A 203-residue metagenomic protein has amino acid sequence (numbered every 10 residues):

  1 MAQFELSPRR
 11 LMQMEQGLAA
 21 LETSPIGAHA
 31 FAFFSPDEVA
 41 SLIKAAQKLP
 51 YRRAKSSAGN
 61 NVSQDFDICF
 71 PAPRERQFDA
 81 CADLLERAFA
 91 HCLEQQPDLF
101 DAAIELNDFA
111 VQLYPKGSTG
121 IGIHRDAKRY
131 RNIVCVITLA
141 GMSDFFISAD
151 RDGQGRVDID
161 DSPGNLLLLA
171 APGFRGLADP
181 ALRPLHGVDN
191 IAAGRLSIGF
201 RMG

Functional and structural regions predicted by a protein language model:
F4-L99: Non-heme Fe(II)/2-oxoglutarate
L6, E105, R131, L139 (+2 more regions): A short, structural micro-pattern
A20-E22, D101, A127, V136 (+2 more regions): A general structural signal for short secondary-structure junctions and capping/turn motifs
A30-A32, T138, L168, G199: Short, well-ordered beta-strand micro-motif
F33-E38, P115, A127, G141-S143 (+4 more regions): A broadly conserved detector of short glycine/acidic/proline-rich loop/turn motifs that flank catalytic sites and bind
V62-D144: Conserved double-stranded beta-helix
F146-G203: Catalytic core of Fe(II)/2-oxoglutarate
